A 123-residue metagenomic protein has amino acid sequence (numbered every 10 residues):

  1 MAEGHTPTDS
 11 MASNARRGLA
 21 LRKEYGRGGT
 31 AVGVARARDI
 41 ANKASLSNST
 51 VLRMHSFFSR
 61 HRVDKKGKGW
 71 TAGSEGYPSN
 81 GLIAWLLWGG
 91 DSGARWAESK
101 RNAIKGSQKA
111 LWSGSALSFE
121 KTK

Functional and structural regions predicted by a protein language model:
M1-K123: Extended terminal accessory/targeting regions
